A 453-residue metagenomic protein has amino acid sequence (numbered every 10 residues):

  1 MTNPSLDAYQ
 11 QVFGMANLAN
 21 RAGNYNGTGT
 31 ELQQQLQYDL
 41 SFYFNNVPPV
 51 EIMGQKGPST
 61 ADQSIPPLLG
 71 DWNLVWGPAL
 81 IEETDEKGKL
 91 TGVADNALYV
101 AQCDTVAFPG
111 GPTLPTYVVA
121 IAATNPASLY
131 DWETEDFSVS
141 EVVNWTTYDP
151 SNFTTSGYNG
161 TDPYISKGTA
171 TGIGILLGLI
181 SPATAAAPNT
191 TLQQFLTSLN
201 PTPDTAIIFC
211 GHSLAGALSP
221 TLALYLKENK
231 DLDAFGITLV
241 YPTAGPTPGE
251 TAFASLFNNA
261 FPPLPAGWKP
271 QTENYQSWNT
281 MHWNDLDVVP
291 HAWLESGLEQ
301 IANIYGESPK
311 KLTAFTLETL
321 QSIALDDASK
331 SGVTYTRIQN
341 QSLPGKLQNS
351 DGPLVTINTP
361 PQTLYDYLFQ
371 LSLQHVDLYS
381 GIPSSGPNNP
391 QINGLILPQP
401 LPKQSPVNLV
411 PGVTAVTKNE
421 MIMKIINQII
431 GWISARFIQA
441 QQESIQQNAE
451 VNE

Functional and structural regions predicted by a protein language model:
M1-N17, R21, G174, G178-C210 (+1 more regions): Serine hydrolase/lipase
M1-P112, A120-T124: N-terminal low-complexity, Ser/Thr- and acidic-residue-enriched intrinsically disordered segments
M53-Q55, L222-L226: Buried hydrophobic packing segments
D71-L74, T116-V118, V240, N279-H282: Conserved beta-strand scaffold positions in the cores of enzyme catalytic domains, especially in NTP/NDP-utilizing
V75, A79-C210, K230-I237, P263: A conserved cap/lid and substrate-binding interface adjacent to the catalytic center of lipid-processing enzymes
T124-P126, G216, T247: Short, solvent-exposed loop/turn segments at secondary-structure junctions
L129-E133, S219-L222, A252-A254: A short secondary-structure junction signal
G211-A215, S219: Gly/Ala-rich beta-loop-alpha elbow adjacent to hydrolase catalytic centers
